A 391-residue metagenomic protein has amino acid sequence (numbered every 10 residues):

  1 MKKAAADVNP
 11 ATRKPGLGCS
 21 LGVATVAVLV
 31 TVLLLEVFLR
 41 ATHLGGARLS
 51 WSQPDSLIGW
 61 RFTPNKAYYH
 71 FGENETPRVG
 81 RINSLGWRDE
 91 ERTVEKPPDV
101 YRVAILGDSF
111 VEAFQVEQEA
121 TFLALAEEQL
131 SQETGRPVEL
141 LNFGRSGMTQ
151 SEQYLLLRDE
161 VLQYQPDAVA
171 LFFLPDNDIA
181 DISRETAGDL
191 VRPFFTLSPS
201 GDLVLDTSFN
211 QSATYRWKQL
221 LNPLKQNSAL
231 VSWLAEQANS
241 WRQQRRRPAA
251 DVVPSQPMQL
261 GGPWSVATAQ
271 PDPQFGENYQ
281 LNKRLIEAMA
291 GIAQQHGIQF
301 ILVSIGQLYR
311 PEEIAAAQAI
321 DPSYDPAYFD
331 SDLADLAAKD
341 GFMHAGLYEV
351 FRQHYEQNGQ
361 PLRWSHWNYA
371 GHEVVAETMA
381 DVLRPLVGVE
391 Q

Functional and structural regions predicted by a protein language model:
M1-G16: N-terminal Lys/Arg-rich, disordered targeting/topogenic segments
L21-V23, R363-Q391: Histidine-centered active-site loop/cap adjacent to the catalytic His in serine esterases/O-acetyl transfer systems
V23-V37: Hydrophobic membrane-insertion alpha-helices, especially the h-region of bacterial N-terminal signal peptides
E36, D108, Q153, V169 (+4 more regions): Generic structural signal for small/hydrophobic residues in well-ordered secondary structure, especially within
T42-Q129, E133-T134, M258-L260, W264 (+1 more regions): Membrane/wall-proximal cationic-aromatic binding patches
E75, T93, P97-P98, R102-A104 (+2 more regions): Conserved SGNH/GDSL esterase-like catalytic core that processes O-acyl groups on lipids and polysaccharides
P175-A334, F342, L347-Q353: Serine-dependent acyl-ester chemistry module
